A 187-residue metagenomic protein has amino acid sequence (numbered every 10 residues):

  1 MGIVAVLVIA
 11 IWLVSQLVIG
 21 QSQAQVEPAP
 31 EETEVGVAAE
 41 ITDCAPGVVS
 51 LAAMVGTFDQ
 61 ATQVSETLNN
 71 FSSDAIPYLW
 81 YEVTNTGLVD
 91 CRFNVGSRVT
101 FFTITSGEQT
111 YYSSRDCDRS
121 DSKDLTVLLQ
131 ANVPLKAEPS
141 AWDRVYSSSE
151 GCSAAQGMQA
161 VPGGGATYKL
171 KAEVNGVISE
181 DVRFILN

Functional and structural regions predicted by a protein language model:
M1-G56: Membrane engagement elements in two modes
E32-E34, E40, S106-K169, E173-N187: Extended, well-structured beta-strand/loop surface patches that form recognition or cofactor-anchoring regions within
P46, E66-L68, S72-I76, L129-L135: Solvent-exposed, conformationally flexible loop/turn segments
S50-M54, V99-F101, D124-V127, Q159-A160: Extracellular/mature segments of secreted proteins
A52, Y78-E82, E138-P139, K169-K171: Beta-strand secondary-structure signal
V55-Y78, V89-N94, M158-Q159: Short, solvent-exposed beta-strand/turn "edge" segments of beta-rich domains on protein surfaces
V83-G87: Asparagine-centered strand-capping/turn motif at beta-strand->loop junctions
F93-T110: Short acidic, flexible loop segments centered on an aromatic residue
